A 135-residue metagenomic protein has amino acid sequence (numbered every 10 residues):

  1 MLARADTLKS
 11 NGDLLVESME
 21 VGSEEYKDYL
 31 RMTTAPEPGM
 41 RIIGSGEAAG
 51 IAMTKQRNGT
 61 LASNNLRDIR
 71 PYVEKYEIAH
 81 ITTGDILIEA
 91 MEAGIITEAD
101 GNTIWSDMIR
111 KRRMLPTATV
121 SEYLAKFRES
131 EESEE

Functional and structural regions predicted by a protein language model:
M1-M53, R57-G59, R70, T103-S106 (+1 more regions): Active-site-proximal, substrate-binding regions of enzyme catalytic domains and RNA-binding/basic surfaces
S63-N64: Short beta-strand scaffold positions
R67-E135: Acidic, PIN/NYN-like endoribonuclease modules and their adjacent C-terminal/linker elements
